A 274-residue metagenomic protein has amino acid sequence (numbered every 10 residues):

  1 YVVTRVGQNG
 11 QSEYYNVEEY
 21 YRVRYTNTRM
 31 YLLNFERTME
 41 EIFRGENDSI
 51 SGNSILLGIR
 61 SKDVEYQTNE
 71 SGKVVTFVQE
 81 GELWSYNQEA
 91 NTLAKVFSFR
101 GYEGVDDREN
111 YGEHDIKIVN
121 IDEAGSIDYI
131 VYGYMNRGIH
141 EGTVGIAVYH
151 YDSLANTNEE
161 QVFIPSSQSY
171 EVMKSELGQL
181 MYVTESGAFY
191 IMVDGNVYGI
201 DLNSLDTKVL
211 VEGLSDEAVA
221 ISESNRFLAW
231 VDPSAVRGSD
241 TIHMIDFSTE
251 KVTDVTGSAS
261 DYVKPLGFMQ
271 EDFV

Functional and structural regions predicted by a protein language model:
Y1-R29: Exposed beta-sheet edge and beta->alpha loop/turn motif
V3-T4, F247, Y262: Hydrophobic pocket-lining residues within nucleotide cofactor-binding pockets
T28-L57, L83-E109, H140-V172, M192-E212 (+1 more regions): Surface-exposed loop/turn elements that mediate protein-protein interactions on large endomembrane-trafficking
I59-Q67, G104-I121, S167-Y182, E212-S224 (+1 more regions): Repeated scaffold domains used in trafficking and secretory/extracellular systems, primarily beta-propellers
V64-Y86, K117-V148, G178-V193, N225-V236 (+1 more regions): Short beta-strand elements that form the blades of beta-propeller/WD-repeat-like and other beta-sheet-rich scaffold
G199, L205-W230: Long, well-ordered mid-to-C-terminal structural blocks that present hydrophobic/aromatic surfaces
